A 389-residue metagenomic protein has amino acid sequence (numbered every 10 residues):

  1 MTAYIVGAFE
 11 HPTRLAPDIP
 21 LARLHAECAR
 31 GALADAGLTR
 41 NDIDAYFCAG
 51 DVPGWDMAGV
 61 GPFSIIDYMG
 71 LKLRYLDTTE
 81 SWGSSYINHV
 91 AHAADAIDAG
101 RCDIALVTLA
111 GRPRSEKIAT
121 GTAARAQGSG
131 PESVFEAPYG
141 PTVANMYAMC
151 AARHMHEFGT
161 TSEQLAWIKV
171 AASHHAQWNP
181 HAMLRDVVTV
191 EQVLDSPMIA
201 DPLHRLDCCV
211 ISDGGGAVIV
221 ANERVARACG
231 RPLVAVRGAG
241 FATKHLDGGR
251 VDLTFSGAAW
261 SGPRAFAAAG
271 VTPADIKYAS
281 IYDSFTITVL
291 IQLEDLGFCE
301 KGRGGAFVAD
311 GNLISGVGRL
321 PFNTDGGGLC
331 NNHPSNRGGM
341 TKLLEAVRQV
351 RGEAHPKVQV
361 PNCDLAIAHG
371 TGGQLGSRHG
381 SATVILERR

Functional and structural regions predicted by a protein language model:
M1-A22, G31, S133, W167 (+8 more regions): Condensing-enzyme catalytic core mediating Claisen C-C bond formation in acyl metabolism
M1-S84, H92, A96, C150 (+6 more regions): Conserved active-site "lid/cap" helical segment
Y4, P53-L106, R112-M146, L184-V210 (+3 more regions): Conserved catalytic cysteine-centered active-site region of acyl-thioester-dependent Claisen-condensing enzymes
I5, R40-G50, Y75-S81, A105-A110 (+6 more regions): Beta-strand segments within the central parallel beta-sheet cores of soluble alpha/beta enzyme folds
G54-G61, G248-D252, D283-A306, L313 (+3 more regions): Short glycine/threonine-rich loop-to-helix capping motif typified by GTGT followed within a few residues by an Asp-Pro
E80-G111, N145-W178, V218-R224, H333-A354: Active-site-proximal alpha-helical scaffold in enzymes
P113-K117, H174-N179, L375-G376: Short, well-ordered, mixed-charge alpha-helical segments that flank or form enzyme active sites
F255, A259, P263-T286, D295-F298 (+1 more regions): Extended C-terminal subregions enriched in glycine
